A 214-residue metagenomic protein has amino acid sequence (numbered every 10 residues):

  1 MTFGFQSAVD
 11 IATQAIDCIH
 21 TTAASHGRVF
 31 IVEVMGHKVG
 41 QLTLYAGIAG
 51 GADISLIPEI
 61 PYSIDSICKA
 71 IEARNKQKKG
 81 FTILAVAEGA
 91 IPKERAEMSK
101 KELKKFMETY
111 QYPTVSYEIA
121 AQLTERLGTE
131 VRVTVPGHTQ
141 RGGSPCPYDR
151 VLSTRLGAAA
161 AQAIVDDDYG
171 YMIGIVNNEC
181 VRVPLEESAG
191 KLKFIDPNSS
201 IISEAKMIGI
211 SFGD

Functional and structural regions predicted by a protein language model:
M1-F3: Divalent-metal (Mg2+/Mn2+/Ca2+)-assisted nucleotide/phosphate chemistry catalytic cores
F5-A23, E33-T129: Accessory alpha-helical/coil subdomains and C-terminal extensions that flank or cap enzyme catalytic cores
D17-F30, A163-D168: A charged, well-structured terminal subsegment
T22-G36, V135-P136, G142: Catalytic-site beta-strand/loop segments enriched in glycine and acidic/polar residues
R28-I31, T82-L84, G170-M172: Residue-level preference for the first positions of well-ordered beta-strands
Q111-D214: C-terminal non-catalytic interaction/assembly regions of soluble proteins
